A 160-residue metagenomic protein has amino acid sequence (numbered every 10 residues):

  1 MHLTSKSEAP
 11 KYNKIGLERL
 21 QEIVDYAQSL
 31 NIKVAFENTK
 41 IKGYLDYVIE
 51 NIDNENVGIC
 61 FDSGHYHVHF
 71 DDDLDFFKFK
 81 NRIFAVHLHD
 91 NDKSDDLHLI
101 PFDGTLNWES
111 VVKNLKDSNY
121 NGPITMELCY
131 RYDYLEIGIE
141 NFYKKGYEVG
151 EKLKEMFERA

Functional and structural regions predicted by a protein language model:
M1, V34-F36, V57-F61, F84-L88 (+1 more regions): Hydrophobic faces of well-ordered beta-strands that scaffold small-molecule active sites in alpha/beta enzyme cores
M1-G58, V68: Active-site acidic/histidine proton-transfer and metal-coordination neighborhood in alpha/beta enzyme cores
T4, T39, N91, L128-C129: Flexible loop residues that form catalytic and substrate-binding hotspots at small-molecule/glycan-binding clefts
S7-E18, K40, L99-L106, I137-K145: Alpha-helix N-cap and loop-to-helix initiation/capping positions
L17-V24, K42-I49, D73-F76, I83 (+2 more regions): Generic structural signal for well-ordered alpha-helices, preferentially at hydrophobic/aromatic core positions
E22-V34, N114-N121, L153-A160: A structural motif corresponding to the C-terminal end of an alpha-helix and its immediate exit/capping segment
H65-N121, C129-N141: Gly/Pro-rich active-site loop or hairpin
E136-A160: C-terminal helical cap(s) of enzyme catalytic domains, especially alpha/beta-barrels
